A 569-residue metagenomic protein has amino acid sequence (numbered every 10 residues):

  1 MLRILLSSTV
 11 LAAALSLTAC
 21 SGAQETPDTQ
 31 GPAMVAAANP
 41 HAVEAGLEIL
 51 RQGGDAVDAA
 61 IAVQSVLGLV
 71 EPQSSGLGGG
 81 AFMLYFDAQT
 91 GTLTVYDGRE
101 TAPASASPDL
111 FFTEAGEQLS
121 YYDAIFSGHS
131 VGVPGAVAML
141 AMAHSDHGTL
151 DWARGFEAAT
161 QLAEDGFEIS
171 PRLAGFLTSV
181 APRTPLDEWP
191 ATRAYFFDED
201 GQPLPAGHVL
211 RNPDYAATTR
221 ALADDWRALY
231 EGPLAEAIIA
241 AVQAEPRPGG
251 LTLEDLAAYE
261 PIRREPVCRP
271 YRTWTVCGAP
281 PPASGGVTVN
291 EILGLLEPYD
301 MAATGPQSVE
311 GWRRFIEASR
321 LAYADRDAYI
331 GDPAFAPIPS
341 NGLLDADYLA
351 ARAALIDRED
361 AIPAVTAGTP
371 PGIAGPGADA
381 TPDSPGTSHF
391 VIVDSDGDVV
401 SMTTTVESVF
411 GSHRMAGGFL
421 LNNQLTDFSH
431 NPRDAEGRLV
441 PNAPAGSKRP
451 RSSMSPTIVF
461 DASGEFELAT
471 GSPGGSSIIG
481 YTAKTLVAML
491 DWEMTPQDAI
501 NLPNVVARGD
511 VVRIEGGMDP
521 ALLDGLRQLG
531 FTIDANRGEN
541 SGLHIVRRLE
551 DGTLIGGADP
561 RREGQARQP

Functional and structural regions predicted by a protein language model:
M1-V10: Bacterial N-terminal signal peptides that target proteins for export
T18-A19: C-terminal motif of bacterial Sec signal peptides marking the signal peptidase cleavage site
G22-E44, E48, A56-D225, L229-P280 (+4 more regions): Noncatalytic scaffold domains of N-terminal-nucleophile
L69-G76, G80-V95, G249-T252, D398-A462 (+2 more regions): Active-site rim segments in enzyme catalytic domains, especially the processed small/beta chain of N-terminal
R263, S384-T387, S452-M454: Short, small/polar residue-rich loop motifs at catalytic or cofactor-binding pockets
P298-T405, R414, R537: Internal maturation/activation junctions in enzymes
S447-R449, T482, D491-G538: Extended C-terminal subregions enriched in glycine
